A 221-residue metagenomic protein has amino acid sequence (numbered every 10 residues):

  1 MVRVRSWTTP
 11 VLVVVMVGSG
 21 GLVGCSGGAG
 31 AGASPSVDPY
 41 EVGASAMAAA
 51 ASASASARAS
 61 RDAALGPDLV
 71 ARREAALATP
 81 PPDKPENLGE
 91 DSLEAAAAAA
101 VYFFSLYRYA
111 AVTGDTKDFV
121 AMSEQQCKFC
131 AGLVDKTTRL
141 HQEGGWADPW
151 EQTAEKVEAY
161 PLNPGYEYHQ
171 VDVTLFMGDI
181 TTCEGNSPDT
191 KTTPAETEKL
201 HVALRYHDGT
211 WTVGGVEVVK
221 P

Functional and structural regions predicted by a protein language model:
M1, P82-E86, K156-E158: Charged, low-complexity surface segments at secondary-structure and domain boundaries
R3-S6, V17-G20, S26-A50, P161-P221: Exposed beta-sheet edge and beta->alpha loop/turn motif
T8, V13-A95: Juxtamembrane and targeting peptides
P10-V14, V112-K117, H169-V171: Short, intrinsically disordered, charge-biased short linear motifs at domain edges
R72-G145: Core segments of small alpha/beta cavity-forming domains
K136-R139, W146-P149, G165-Y166, S187-T190: Short, charged/polar low-complexity linear motifs in solvent-exposed/disordered segments
Q142-Y160: A short, amphipathic edge element
